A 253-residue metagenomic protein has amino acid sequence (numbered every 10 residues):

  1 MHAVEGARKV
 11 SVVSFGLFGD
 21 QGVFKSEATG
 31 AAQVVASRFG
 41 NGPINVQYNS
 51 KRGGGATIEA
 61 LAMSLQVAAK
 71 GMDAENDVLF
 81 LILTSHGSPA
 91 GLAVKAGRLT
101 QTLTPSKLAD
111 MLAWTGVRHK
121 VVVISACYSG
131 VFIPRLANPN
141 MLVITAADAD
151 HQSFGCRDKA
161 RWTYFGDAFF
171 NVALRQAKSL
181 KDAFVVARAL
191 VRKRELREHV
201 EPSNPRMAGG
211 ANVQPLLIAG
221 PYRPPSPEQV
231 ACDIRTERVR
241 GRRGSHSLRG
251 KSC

Functional and structural regions predicted by a protein language model:
M1, A7-S11, F15-Q47: N-terminal carbohydrate-binding/catalytic regions of secreted carbohydrate-active enzymes
M1-V12, Q21-K25, R197-C253: Disordered regulatory segments flanking catalytic cores
R8-S11, G40-I44, A74-L79, T115-V121 (+2 more regions): Loop/turn elements at helix/coil->beta-strand transitions in domains of secreted/extracellular proteins
F15-K25, Y48-A56, A69-K70, A93-L99 (+3 more regions): Second-shell loop/turn segments in exported
S37-E75: Functional beta-strand-loop-alpha-helix junction segments that form "active/interaction loops" within catalytic
A69-A96, A126-Q152: Active-site microenvironments of hydrolase-like enzyme catalytic domains
S85-T115: A short, glycine/acidic-enriched catalytic loop
A126-P215, G220: Active-site-proximal C-terminal subdomain of hydrolase catalytic domains
